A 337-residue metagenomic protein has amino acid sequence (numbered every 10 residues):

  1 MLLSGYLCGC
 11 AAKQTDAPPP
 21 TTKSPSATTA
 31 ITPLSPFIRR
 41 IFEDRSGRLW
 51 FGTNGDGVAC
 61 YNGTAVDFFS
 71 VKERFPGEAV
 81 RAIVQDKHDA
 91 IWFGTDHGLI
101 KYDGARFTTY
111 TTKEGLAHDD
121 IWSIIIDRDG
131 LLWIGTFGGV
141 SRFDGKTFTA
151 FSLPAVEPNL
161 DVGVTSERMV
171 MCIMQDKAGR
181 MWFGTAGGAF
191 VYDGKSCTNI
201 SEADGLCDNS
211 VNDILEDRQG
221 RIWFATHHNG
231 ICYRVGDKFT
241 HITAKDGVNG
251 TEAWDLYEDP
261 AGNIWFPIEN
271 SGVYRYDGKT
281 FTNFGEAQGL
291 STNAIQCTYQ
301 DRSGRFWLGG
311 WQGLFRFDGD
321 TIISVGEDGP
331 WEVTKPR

Functional and structural regions predicted by a protein language model:
M1-R337: Carboxylate-rich, polar loop motifs that coordinate divalent cations or form catalytic acidic clusters
